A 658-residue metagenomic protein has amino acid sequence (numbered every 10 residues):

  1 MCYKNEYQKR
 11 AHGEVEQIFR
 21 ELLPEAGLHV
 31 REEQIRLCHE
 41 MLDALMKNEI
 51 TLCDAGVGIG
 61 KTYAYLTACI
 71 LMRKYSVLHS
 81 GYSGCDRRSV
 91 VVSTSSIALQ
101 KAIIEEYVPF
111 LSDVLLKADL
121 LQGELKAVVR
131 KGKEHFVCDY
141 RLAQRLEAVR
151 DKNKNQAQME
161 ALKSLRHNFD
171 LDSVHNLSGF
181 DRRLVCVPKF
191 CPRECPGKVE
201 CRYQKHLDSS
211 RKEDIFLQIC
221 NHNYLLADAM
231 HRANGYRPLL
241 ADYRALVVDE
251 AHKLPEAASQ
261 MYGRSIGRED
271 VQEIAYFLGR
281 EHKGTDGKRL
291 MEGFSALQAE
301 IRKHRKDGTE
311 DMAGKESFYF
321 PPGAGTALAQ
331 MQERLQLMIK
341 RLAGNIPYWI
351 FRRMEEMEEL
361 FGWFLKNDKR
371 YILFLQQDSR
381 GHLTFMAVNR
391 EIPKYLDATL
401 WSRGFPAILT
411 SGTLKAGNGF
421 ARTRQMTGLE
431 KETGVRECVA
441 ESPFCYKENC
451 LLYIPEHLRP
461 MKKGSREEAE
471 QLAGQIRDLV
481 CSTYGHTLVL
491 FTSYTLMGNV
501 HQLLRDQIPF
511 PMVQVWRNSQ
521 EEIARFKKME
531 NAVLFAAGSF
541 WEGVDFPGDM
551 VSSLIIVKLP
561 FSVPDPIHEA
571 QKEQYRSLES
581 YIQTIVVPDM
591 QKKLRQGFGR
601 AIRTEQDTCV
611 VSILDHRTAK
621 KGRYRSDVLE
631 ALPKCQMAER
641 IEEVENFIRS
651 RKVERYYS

Functional and structural regions predicted by a protein language model:
C2-P24, H29, S76-Q218, H222 (+5 more regions): A substrate-engagement module of RecA-like helicase motors
K47-T67: Walker A/P-loop
Y65-T67, L71, A98-K101, E105-L111 (+3 more regions): Signature of the SF2 helicase/ATPase Hel1-core->accessory helical subdomain module
R88-A98, I408-G412, G485-T492, I613-L614: Conserved RecA-like ASCE P-loop NTPase motor core of nucleic-acid helicases/translocases
P188-F216, A229-R237, L337-E456, E468 (+4 more regions): A contiguous, basic/glycine-rich beta-loop/short-helix subdomain that forms a polymer-engagement track
A398, H457-T492: Conserved interdomain hinge at the start of the Helicase C-terminal
P455-E467, N518-A619: Conserved RecA-like P-loop NTPase helicase motor core
T492-W516: Conserved helicase motor "Helicase C" RecA-like lobe of SF1/SF2 P-loop NTPases
